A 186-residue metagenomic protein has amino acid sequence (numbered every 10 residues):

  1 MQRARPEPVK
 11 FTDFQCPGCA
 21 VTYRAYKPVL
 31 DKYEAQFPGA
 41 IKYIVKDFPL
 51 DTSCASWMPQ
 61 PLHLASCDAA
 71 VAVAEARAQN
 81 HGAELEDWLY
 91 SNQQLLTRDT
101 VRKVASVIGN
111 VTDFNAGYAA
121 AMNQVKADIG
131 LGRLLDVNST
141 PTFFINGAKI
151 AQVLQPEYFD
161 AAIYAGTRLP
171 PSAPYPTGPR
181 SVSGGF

Functional and structural regions predicted by a protein language model:
M1-P6: A short beta-strand-turn-helix
V9-R102, S106, P174-S181: Structural alpha/beta surface segment adjacent to cysteine/selenocysteine redox centers across thiol/disulfide enzymes
K10-D13, Y23-E34, R102-F186: C-terminal cap of thioredoxin/glutaredoxin-like
